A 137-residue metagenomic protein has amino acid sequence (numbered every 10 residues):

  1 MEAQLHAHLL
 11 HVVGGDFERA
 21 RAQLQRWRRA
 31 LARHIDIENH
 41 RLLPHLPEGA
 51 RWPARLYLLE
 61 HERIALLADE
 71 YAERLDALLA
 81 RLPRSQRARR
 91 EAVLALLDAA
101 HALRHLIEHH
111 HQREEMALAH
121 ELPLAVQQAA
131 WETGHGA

Functional and structural regions predicted by a protein language model:
M1-A137: Small-residue-biased structural context
